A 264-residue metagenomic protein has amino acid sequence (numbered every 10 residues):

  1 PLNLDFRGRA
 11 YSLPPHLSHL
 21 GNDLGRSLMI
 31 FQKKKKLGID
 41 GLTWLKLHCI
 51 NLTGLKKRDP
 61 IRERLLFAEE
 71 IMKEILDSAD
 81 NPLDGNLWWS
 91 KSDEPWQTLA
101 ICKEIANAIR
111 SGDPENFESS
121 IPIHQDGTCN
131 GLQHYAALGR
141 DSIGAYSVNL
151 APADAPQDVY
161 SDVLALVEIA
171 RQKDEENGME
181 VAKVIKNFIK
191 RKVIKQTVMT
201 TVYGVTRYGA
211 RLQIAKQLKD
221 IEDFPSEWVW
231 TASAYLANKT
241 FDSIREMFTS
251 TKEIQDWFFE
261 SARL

Functional and structural regions predicted by a protein language model:
L2-L28, T197-L212: Conserved phosphate/anionic-ligand binding catalytic regions in large, soluble enzymes, centered on
N3, G21, E118, A153-P156 (+6 more regions): Active-site-proximal structural scaffolding
D5, P14, H124-D126, F241: Residues in well-ordered beta-strands of folded domains
S12-H19, L150, D154, I185 (+5 more regions): Generic amphipathic alpha-helical segments used as scaffolds and interaction surfaces in large, multi-domain proteins
H16-N22, R26-V193: Function-dense linear segments that define catalytic or interfacial modules in macromolecule-processing proteins
T200-L264: Extended, well-ordered alpha-helical scaffold/bundle regions in very large, multi-domain proteins
